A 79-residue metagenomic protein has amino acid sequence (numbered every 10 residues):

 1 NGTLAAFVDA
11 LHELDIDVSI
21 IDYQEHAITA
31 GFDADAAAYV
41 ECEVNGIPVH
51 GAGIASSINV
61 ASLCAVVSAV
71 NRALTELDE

Functional and structural regions predicted by a protein language model:
N1-E79: Polyanion-binding surfaces on beta-sheet-dominated domains and ring/shell assemblies
